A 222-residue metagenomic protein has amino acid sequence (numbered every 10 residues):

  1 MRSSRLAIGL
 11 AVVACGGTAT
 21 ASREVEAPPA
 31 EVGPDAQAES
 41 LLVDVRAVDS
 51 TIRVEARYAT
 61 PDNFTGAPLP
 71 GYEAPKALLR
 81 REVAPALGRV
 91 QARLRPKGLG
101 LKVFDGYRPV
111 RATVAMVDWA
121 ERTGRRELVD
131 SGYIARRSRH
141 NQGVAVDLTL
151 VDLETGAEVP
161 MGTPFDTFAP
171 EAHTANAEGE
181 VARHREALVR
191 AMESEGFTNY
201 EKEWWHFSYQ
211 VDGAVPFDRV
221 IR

Functional and structural regions predicted by a protein language model:
M1-A7: Bacterial N-terminal signal peptides that target proteins for export
C15-G106, D118-K202, Q210-R222: Extracytoplasmic cell-surface/polysaccharide-interacting catalytic and binding patches
P109: Segments that shape or occlude catalytic/ligand-binding pockets
A112: Short, well-ordered surface patches within globular domains
A115: Phosphate- and divalent-cation-binding pockets in alpha/beta enzyme and binding domains that engage nucleotide-derived
F207: Conserved metal-phosphate-binding beta-hairpin within the catalytic cores of diverse ATP-dependent phosphoryl-transfer
